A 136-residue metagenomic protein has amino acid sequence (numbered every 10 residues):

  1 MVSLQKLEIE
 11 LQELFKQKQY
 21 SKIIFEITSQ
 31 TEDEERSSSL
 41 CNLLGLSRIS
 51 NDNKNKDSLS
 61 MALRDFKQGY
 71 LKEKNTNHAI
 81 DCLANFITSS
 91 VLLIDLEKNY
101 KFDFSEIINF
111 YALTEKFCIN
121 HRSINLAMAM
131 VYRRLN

Functional and structural regions predicted by a protein language model:
V2-Q5, I9, L43-S47, N85-T88 (+3 more regions): "A position-specific structural signal for the A-helix of alpha-solenoid helical repeats
L4-S29, D33, I49: Alpha-helical segment of the N-proximal tetratricopeptide repeat
Q5, S39, H78-D81, S123: Start-of-helix register in tetratricopeptide repeats
Q17-K22, K74, F102, N136: Short helix-adjacent coil turns
K22-Q30, K56-L71, K98-F117: Alpha-helical repeat scaffolds
I24, L44, N51, Y70 (+4 more regions): Heptad-repeat amphipathic alpha-helical coiled-coil interaction surface used for oligomerization/assembly
E35, K74-N77, I119: Short coil turns that delineate tetratricopeptide repeat
G45, S50-K56, S90-K101, R134-N136: Short coil/turn linking the two alpha-helices of tandem helical-hairpin repeats
